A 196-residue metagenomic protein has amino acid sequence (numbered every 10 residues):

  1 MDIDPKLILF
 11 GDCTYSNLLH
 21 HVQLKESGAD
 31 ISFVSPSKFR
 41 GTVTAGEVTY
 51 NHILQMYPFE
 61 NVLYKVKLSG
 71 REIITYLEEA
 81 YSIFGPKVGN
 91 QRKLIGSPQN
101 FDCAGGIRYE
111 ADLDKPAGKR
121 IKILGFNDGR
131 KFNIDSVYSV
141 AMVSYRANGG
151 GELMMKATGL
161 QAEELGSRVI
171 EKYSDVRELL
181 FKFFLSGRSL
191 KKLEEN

Functional and structural regions predicted by a protein language model:
M1-N196: Catalytic centers of hydrolytic enzymes
